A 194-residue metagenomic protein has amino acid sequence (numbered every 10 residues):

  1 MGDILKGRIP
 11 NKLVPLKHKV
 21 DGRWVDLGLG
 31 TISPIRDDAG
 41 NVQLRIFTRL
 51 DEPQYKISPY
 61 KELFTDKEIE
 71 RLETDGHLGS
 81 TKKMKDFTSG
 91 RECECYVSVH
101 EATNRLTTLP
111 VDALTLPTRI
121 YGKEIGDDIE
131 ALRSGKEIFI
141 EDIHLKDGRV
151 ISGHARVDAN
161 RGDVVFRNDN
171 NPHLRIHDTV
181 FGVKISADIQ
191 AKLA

Functional and structural regions predicted by a protein language model:
M1-A194: Gram-negative host-targeted secretion-system effectors, predominantly Type III and Type IV, recognized via long
